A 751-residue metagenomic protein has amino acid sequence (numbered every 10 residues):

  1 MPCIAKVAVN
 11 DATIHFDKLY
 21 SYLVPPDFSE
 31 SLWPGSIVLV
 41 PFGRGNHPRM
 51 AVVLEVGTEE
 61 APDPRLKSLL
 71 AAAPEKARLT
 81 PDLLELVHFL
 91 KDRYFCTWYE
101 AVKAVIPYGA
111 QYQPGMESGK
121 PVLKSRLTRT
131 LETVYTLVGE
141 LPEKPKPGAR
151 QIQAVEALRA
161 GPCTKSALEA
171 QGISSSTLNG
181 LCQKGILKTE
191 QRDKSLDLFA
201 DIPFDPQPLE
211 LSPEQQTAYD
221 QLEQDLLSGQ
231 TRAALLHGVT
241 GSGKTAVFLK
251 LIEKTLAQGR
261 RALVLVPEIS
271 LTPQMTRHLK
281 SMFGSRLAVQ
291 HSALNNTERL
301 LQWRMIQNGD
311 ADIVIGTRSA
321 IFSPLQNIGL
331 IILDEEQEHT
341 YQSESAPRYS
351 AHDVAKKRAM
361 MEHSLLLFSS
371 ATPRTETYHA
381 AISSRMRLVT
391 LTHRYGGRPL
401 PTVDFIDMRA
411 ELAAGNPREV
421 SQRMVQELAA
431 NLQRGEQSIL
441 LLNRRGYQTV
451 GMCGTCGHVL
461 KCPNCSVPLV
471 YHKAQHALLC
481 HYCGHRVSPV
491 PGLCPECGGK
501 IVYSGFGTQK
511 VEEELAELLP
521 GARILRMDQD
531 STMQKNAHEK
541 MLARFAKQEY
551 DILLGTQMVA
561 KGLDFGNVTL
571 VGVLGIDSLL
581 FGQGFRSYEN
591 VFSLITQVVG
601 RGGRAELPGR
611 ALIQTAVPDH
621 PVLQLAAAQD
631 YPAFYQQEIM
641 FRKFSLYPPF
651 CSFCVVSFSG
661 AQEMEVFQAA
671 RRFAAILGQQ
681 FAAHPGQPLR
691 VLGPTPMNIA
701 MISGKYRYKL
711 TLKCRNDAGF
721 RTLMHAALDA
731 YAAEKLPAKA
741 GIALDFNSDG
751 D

Functional and structural regions predicted by a protein language model:
M1-S370, T377, I382-R398, Q680 (+1 more regions): Accessory, non-ATPase domains that flank or precede helicase/AAA+ motor cores in DNA-metabolism machines
P2-I4, D17, N46, G435 (+4 more regions): A general secondary-structure signal for short beta-strands and their flanking turns/coil in non-transmembrane regions
T13, L519-A522, L677-R690, E734-K739: Short secondary-structure junctions
E55-G57, I106, Q191-D193, L442-R444 (+4 more regions): A general secondary-structure junction signal
P206-S212, Q216, D220, Q230-F667 (+3 more regions): Inter-lobe coupling/hinge segments of SF2-like helicase ATPases
M664-Q679: Extracytoplasmic/periplasmic
A675, Q679-I702, Y706, I742 (+1 more regions): A carboxyl-terminal module marker
